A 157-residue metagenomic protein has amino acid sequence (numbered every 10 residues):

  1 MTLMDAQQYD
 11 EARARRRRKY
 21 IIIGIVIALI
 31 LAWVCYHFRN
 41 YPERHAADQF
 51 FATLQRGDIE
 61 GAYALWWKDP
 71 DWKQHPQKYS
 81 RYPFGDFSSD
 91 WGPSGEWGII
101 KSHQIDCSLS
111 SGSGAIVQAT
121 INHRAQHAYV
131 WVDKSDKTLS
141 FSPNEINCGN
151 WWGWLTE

Functional and structural regions predicted by a protein language model:
M1-R17: N-terminal Lys/Arg-rich, disordered targeting/topogenic segments
K19-H37: Hydrophobic membrane-insertion alpha-helices, especially the h-region of bacterial N-terminal signal peptides
P42-G57, L65: Short, aromatic-enriched amphipathic alpha-helices that serve as compact interaction elements
A64-Y79: Short, solvent-exposed secondary-structure junction/capping segments
P76-W91: Alpha-helical membrane-embedding segments and immediately adjacent membrane-interface amphipathic helices
W91-E157: Exposed beta-sheet edge and beta->alpha loop/turn motif
